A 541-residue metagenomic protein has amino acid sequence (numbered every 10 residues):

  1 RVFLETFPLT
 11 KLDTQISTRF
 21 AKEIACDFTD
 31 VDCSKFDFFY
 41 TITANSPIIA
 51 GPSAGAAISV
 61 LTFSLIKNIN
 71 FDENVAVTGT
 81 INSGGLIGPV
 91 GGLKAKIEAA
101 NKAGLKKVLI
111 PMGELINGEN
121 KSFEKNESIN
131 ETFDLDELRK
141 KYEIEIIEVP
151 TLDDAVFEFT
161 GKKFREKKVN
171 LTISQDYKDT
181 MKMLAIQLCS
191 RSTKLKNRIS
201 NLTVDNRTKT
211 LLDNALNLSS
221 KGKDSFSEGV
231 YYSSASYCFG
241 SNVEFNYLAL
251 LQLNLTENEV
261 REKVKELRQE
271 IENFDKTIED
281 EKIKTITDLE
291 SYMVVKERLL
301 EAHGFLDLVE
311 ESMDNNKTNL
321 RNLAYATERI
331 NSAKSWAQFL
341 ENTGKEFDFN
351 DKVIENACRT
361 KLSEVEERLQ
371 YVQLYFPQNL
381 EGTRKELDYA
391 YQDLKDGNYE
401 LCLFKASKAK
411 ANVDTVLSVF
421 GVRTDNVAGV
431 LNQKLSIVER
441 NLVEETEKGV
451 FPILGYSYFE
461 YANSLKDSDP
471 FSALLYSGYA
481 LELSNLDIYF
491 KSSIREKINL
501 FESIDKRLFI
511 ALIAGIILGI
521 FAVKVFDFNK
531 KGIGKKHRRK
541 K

Functional and structural regions predicted by a protein language model:
R1-K223, Q252, R268-K296, L300-H303 (+2 more regions): Peripheral, non-AAA+ core regions of ATP-driven protein-machinery
S219, F226-S227, S233, L306 (+2 more regions): Hydrophobic/aromatic side-chain positions at a characteristic register within alpha-helices of tetratricopeptide repeats
Y231-Y232, C238, N316, L323 (+2 more regions): TPR-repeat structural position
L250, N258-S363, E367-Q370, L374 (+1 more regions): Long, low-complexity or tandemly repetitive, helically biased scaffold regions used for multimeric assembly/adhesion
I330-K334, G397-F501: Membrane-proximal extracellular "stem/stalk" segments of glycoproteins immediately N-terminal to a transmembrane helix
K497-I513: Juxtamembrane/start-of-transmembrane alpha-helix segments at the extracytoplasmic/lumenal side of membrane anchors
G515-K531: Alpha-helical transmembrane segments
K530-K541: Cytoplasmic C-terminal tails of single-pass
